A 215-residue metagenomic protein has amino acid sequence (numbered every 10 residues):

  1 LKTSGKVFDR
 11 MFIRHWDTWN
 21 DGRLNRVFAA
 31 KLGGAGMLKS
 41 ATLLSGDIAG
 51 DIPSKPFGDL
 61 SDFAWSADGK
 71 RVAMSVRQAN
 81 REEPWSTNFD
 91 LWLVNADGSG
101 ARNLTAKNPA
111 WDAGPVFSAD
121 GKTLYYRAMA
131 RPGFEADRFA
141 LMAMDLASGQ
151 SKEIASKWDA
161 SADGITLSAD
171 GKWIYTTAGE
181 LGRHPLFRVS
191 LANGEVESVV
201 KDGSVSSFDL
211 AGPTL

Functional and structural regions predicted by a protein language model:
L1-R26, D47-D59, S75-W92, N103-A113 (+4 more regions): A flexible loop/linker signature enriched in serine peptidases of the S9 family
L32-G36, N95-S99, D145-G149, S190-G194: Short loop/turn segments that connect beta-strands within beta-propeller blades
S40-L43, S99-N103, G149-E153, E195-V196: Predominantly a core beta-strand signature of beta-propeller blades across repeat-based propeller domains
F57-A67: Signature of short aromatic-glycine-proline-rich micro-motifs recurring in repeat-based ectodomains
A67-D68, A119-D120, A169-D170, L210-G212: Residue-level detector of Asp-centered blade-edge/turn motifs that repeat once per structural unit in beta-propeller
V72, G121-L124, I174, L215: Hydrophobic beta-strand positions that form the internal "hydrophobic ladder" of WD40/Gbeta-like beta-propeller blades
